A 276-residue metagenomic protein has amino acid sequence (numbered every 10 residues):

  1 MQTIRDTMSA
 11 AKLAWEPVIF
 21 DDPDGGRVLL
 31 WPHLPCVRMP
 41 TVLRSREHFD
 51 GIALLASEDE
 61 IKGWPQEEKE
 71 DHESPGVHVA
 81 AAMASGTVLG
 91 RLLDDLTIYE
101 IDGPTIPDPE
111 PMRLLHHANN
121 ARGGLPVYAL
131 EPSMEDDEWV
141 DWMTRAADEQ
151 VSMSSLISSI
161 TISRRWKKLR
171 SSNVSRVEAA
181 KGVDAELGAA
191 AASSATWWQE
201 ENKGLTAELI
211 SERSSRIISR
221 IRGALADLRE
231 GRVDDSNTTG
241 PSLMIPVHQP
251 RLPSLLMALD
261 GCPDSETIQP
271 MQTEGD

Functional and structural regions predicted by a protein language model:
M1-D276: Compositional signal for N-terminal targeting/processing segments
